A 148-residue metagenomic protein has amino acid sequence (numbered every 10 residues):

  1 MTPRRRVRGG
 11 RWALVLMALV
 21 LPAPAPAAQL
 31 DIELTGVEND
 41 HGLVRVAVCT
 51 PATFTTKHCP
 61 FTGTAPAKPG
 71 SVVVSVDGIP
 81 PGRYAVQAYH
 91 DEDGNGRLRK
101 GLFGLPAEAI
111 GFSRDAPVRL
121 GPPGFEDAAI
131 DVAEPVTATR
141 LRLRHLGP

Functional and structural regions predicted by a protein language model:
T2-A13: Bacterial N-terminal signal peptides that target proteins for export
R11-A23: Bacterial N-terminal signal peptides
L30-G36, V46, L141: A short, amphipathic beta-strand motif
T56-P69: Short, acidic Ser/Thr/Gly-rich low-complexity loop/linker segments typical of extracellular and cell-surface proteins
G70, S75, P80-R83: A glycine-anchored, Pro-Gly-centered beta-turn/N-cap motif
Y84-A88: A short tyrosine-centered beta-strand micro-motif
E92-R99: Acidic, glycine-anchored loop motifs typical of Ca2+
E108-L146: Extracellular beta-sheet/turn segments enriched in Thr/Pro/Gly and aliphatic residues
